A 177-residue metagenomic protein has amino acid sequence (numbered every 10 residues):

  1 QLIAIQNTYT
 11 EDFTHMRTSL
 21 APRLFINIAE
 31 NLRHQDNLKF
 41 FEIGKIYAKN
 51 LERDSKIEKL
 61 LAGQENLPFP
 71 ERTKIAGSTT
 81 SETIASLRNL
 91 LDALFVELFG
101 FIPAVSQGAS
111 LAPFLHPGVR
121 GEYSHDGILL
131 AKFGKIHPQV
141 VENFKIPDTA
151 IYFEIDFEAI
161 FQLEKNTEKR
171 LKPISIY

Functional and structural regions predicted by a protein language model:
Q1-Y177: Extended beta-strand-rich architecture
